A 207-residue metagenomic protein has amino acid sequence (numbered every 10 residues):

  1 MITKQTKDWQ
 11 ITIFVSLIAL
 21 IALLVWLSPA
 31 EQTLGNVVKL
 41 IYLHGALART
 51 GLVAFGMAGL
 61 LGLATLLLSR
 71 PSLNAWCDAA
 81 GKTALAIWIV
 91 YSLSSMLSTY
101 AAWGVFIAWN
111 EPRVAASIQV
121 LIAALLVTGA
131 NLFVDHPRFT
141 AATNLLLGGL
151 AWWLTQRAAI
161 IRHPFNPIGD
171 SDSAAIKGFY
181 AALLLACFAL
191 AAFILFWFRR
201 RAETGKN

Functional and structural regions predicted by a protein language model:
M1-N207: Polytopic transmembrane helical bundles with strong interfacial aromatic enrichment
